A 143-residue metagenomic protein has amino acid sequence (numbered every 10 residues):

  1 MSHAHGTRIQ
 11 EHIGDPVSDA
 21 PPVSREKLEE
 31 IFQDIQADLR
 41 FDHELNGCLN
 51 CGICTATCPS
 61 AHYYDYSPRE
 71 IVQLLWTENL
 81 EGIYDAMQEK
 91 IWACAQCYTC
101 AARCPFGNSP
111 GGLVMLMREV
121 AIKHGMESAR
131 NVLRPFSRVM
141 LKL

Functional and structural regions predicted by a protein language model:
M1-N50, C54-T55: Flexible, acidic/Gly-rich N-terminal and inter-domain linker regions that tether and position cofactor-handling modules
S2-I13, T55-E78: Short secondary-structure boundary segments
P21-L39, Y63-W92, C97, N108-L143: Ferredoxin-type iron-sulfur electron-transfer modules in oxidoreductases and energy-metabolism complexes
E44-A61, Q88-N108: Cysteine-centered iron-sulfur cluster-binding motifs in ferredoxin-type domains/subunits of redox enzymes
